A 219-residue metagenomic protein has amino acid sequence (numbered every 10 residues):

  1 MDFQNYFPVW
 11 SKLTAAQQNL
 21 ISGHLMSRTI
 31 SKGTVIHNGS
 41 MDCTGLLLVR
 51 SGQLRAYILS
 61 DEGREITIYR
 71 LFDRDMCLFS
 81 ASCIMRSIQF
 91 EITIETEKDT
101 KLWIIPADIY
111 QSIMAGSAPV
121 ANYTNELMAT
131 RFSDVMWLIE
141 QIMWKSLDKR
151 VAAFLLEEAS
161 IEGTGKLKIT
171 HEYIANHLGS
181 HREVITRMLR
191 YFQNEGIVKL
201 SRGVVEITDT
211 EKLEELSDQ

Functional and structural regions predicted by a protein language model:
M1-S31, M76, A81-M85, G116: Cyclic nucleotide-binding regulatory module and flanking cytosolic helices
G33, T44-Y57, F72-R74: Glycine- and acidic-residue-biased ligand/ion/polar-headgroup-sensing regions
I36-M41: Short phosphate-coordinating micro-motif centered on Lys-Gly-acidic
D61-I68: Short alpha-helix-to-loop micro-motif enriched in aromatics/charged/Gly
R70-N125: Cyclic-nucleotide recognition modules
E97-D99, A115-S180: Polybasic "coupling" helices that flank or enter modular domains
L147, L156-Q219: Phosphate-/nucleic-acid-contacting segments
